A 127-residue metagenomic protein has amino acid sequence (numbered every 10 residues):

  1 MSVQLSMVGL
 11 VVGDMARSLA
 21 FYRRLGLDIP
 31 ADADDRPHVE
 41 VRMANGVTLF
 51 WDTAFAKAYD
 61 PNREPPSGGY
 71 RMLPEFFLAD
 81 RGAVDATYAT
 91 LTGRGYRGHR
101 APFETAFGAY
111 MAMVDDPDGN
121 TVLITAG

Functional and structural regions predicted by a protein language model:
M1-S6, D28-D115, A126-G127: Vicinal oxygen chelate
G9: Polyanion-binding surface elements
A16-R17, A86: Alpha-helical macromolecular-interaction surfaces
S18-R23, L91, G119: Conserved active-site tyrosine of GNAT-family acetyltransferases
T121-I124: Short glycine-/small-residue motifs
